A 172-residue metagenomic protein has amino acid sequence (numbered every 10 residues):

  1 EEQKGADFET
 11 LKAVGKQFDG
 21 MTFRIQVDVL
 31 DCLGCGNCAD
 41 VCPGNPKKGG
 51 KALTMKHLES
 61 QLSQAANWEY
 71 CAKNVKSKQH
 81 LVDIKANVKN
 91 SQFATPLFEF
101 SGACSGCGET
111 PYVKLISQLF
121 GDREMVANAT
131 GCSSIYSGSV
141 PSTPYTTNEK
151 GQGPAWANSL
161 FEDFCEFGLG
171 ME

Functional and structural regions predicted by a protein language model:
E1-G5, D28, N37-S60, D83 (+2 more regions): Iron-sulfur cluster-binding cysteine motifs and their immediate structural context in ferredoxin-like electron-transfer
E2-G5, T10-K12, T54-K56, S63-A66 (+1 more regions): Glycine-rich, acidic loop regions that bind phosphate or pyrophosphate groups
D7-G34, L53-L62, N90-S101: Ferredoxin-like iron-sulfur electron-transfer modules
G15-Q17, V41-P46, L115-F120, V126: A general structural signal for short secondary-structure junctions and capping/turn motifs
R24, A39-D40, G50-L53, D122-A127 (+1 more regions): Beta-sheet entry/capping signal
D31, C38-V41, A103, M125: The −1 position to Zn-ligating cysteines in a subset of zinc-ribbon hairpins
N67-E172: Cofactor-binding active-site loop characterized by glycine-rich and histidine/acidic residues
